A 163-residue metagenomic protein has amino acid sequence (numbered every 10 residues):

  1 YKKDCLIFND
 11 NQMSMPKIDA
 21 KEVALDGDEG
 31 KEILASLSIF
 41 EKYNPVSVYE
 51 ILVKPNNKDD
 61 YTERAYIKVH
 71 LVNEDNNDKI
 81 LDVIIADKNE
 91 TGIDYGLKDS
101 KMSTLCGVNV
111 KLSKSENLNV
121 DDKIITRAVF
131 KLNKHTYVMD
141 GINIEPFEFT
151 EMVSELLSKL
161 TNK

Functional and structural regions predicted by a protein language model:
Y1-L132: Short, solvent-exposed recognition patches
N133-K163: Surface-exposed amphipathic alpha-helical segments
